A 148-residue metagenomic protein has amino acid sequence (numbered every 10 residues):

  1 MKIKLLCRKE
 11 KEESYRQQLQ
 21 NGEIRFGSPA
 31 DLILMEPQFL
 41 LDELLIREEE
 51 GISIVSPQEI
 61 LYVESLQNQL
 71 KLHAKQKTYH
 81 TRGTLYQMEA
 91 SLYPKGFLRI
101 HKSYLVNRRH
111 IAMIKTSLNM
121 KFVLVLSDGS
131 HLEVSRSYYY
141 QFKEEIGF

Functional and structural regions predicted by a protein language model:
M1-Q38: N-terminal regulatory/sensing modules of transcriptional regulators
L6-K9, K102, R136: Conserved residues at beta->alpha junctions
Y15, M88-E89, F142: Broad structural signal for hydrophobic residues in well-ordered alpha-helices, predominantly aliphatic
L34-S127, H131-E133: Conserved binding/recognition cores within well-folded domains
S137, Q141-F148: Charged phosphate-binding loop/patch that engages nucleotide di/tri-phosphates or the phosphate backbone of nucleic
